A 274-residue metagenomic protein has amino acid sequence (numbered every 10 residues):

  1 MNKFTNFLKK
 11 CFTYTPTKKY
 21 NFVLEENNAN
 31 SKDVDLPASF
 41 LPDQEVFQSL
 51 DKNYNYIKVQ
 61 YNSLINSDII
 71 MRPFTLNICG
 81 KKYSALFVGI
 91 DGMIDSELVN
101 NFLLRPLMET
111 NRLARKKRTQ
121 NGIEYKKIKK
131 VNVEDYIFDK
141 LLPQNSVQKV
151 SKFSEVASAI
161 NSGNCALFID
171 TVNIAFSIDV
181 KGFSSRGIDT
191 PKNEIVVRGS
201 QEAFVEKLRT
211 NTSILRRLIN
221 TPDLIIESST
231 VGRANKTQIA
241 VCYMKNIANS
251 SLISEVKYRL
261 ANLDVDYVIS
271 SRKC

Functional and structural regions predicted by a protein language model:
M1-C274: Membrane-embedded alpha-helical signal segments
